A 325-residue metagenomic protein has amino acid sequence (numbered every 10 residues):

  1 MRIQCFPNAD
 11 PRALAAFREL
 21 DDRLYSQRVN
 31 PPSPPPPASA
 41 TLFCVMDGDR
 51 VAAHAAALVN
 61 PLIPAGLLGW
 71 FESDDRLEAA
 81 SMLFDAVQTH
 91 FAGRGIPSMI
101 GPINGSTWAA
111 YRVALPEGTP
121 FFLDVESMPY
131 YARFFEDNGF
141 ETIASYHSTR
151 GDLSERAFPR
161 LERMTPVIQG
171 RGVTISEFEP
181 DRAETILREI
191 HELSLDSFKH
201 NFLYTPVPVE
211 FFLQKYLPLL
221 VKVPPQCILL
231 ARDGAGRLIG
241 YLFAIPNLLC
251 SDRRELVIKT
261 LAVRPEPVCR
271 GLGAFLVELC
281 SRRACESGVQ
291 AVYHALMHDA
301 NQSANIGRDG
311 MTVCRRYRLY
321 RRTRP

Functional and structural regions predicted by a protein language model:
M1-I3, M128-N201: Acyltransferase donor/substrate-recognition loop-hinge adjacent to the catalytic core
M1-L14, L319: Generic start-of-chain signal for non-secretory N-termini
D10, L14-D47, A53-I63, R182-V263: A conserved beta-strand-loop-helix scaffold within acyl/acetyltransferase catalytic domains
A16-E19, M82, A86, Y130 (+4 more regions): Alpha-helical elements of Rossmann-like donor-binding domains used by nucleotide-donor carbohydrate transfer enzymes
P32-D124, R232-G234, L238-K259, T323-P325: Conserved donor-binding loop and adjoining core beta-sheet/short helix segment in diverse acyl/aminoacyl transferases
D74-M82, A92-S98, R264-F275, E286-S287 (+1 more regions): Conserved glycine-rich acetyl-CoA-binding loop
H90, K222, R283: Short alpha-helical functional segments enriched in proximate histidine and acidic residues
W108-R156, L219, C227-L229, Y241-S251 (+2 more regions): Active-site/acyl-donor-binding loops of N-acyltransferases
